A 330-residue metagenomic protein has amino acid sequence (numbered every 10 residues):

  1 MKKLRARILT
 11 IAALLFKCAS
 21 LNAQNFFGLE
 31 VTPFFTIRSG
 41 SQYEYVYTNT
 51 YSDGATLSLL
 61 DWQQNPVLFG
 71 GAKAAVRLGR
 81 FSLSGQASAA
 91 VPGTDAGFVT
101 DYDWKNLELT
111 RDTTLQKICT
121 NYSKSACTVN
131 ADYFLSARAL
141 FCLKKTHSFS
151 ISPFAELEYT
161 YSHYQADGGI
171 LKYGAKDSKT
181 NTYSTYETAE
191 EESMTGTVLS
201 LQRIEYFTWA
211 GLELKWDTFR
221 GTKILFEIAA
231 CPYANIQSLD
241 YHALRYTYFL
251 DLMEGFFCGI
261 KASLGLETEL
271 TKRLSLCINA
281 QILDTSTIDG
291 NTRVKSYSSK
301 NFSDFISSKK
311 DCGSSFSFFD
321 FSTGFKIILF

Functional and structural regions predicted by a protein language model:
M1-A6: Positively charged n-region of N-terminal signal peptides that target proteins for export
L21-A23: Boundary at the C-terminal end of the N-terminal hydrophobic targeting segment
N25-R38: Short N-terminal segments immediately surrounding and downstream of signal-peptide cleavage
T32, K73, S82-S88, F149 (+1 more regions): Outer-membrane beta-barrel domain signature, strongest for Gram-negative TonB-dependent receptors and also present
G40-V67, V91-L135, T160-F207, C231-S263 (+1 more regions): Extracellular/periplasm-exposed beta-strand and loop segments of Gram-negative cell-envelope proteins, dominated by
G70-L78, L135-L143, A155-Y159, T208-W216 (+4 more regions): Residues on the lipid-exposed face of transmembrane beta-strands in outer-membrane beta-barrel proteins
R80-G85, T146-F149, R220-I224, T268 (+1 more regions): Repeated loop/turn-to-beta-strand initiation elements of outer-membrane beta-barrel proteins
